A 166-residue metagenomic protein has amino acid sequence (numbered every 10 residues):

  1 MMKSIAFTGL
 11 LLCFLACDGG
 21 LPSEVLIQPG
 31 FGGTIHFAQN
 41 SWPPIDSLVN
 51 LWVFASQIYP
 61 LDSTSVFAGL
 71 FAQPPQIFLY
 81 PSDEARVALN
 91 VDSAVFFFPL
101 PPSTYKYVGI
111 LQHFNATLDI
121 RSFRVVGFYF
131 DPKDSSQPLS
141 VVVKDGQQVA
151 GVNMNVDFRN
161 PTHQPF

Functional and structural regions predicted by a protein language model:
M1-D18: Sec-dependent bacterial lipoprotein signal peptides
F14-N40, Q164-F166: Bacterial Sec-dependent N-terminal signal peptides
H36, L51-P60, K106-F114: Predominantly extracellular/luminal cell-surface or secreted proteins
N40-P74: Short, ordered, surface-exposed loop/turn motifs in non-cytosolic proteins
D46-S47, S63, E84, S93 (+2 more regions): Coil residues (strongly favoring Ser/Thr
L61-S103: Tryptophan-paired
F97-R121: A short, solvent-exposed beta-strand micro-motif common in secreted/extracellular proteins
F114-R159: Structured interaction patches on ligand/partner-binding surfaces of diverse proteins
